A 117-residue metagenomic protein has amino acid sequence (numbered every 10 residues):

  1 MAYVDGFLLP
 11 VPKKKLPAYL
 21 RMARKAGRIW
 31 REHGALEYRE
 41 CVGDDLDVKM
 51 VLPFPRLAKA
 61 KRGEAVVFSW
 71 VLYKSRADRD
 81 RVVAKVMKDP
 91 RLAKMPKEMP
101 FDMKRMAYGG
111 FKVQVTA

Functional and structural regions predicted by a protein language model:
M1-K25: Long, hydrophobic N-terminal alpha-helical segment
V4-V11, M50-V86: Short, well-ordered beta-strand segments in beta-rich or mixed alpha/beta enzyme and ligand-binding folds
K13-K15, A77, Q114: Residues that cap or initiate secondary-structure elements
A18-R31, V66-V71: Generic detector of contiguous secondary-structure segments
L20-A26, V82-P90: Short amphipathic alpha-helices in soluble, non-transmembrane regions that often serve as interface/regulatory elements
R31, A35-R62, K88-A117: Glycine-rich beta-strand-turn "strand-cap" elements at beta-sheet edges
